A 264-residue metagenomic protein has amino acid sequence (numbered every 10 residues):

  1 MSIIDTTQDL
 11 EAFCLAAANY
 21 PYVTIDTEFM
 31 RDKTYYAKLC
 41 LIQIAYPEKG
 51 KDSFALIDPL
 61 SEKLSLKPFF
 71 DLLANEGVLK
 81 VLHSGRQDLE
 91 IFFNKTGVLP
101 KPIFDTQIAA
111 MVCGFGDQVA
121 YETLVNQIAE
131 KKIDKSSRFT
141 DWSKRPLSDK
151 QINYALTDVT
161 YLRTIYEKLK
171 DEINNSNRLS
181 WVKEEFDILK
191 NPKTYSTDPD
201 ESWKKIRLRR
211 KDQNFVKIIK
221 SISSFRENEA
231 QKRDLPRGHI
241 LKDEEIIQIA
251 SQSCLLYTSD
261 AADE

Functional and structural regions predicted by a protein language model:
M1-T123: Conserved RNase H-like, two-metal-ion catalytic cores of nucleic-acid enzymes
L82, R86, S136, V159-Y166 (+1 more regions): Hydrophobic faces of stable alpha-helices that mediate helix-helix packing
P100-K101, K131-F139, D234-H239: Short, surface-exposed acidic
F104-Q107, R138-R145, E244: Short, conserved phosphate-binding/catalytic loop or strand-edge motifs used in phosphoryl-/nucleotidyl-transfer
Y121-I133: A polyampholytic, Gly/Pro-enriched intrinsically disordered region
I133-P192: Acidic, Mg2+-coordinating catalytic module of metal-dependent nucleases/exonucleases that use a two-metal-ion mechanism
S176-S253: Acidic catalytic cores of enzymes that act on phosphate-bearing nucleotides/polynucleotides
Y257-E264: Conserved small/polar residues in nucleotide/adenosyl-binding loops
